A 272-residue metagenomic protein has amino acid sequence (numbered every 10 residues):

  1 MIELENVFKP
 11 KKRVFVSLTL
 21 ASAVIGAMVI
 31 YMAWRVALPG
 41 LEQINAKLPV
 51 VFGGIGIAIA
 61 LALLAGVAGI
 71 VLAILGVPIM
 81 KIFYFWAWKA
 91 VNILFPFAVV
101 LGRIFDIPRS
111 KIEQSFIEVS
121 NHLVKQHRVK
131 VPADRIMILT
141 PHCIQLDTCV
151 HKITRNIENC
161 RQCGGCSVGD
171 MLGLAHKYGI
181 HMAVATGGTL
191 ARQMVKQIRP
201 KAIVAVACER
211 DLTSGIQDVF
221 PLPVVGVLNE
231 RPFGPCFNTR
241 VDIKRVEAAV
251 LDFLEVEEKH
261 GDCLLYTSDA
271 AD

Functional and structural regions predicted by a protein language model:
E3-A23: Juxtamembrane interface helix immediately N-terminal to a transmembrane segment
T19-W34: Canonical alpha-helical transmembrane segments of integral membrane proteins
W34, L38, K47-G54, L61-G165: N-terminal, charge-rich interaction modules
W34-V50, A65-G69, L174, Y178-T186 (+1 more regions): Metallocofactor- and cofactor-centric catalytic cores in central/energy metabolism, strongly enriched
V100, V225-D262: Ser/Thr/Gly-rich flexible loops in soluble cytosolic domains mediating phosphotransfer, phosphorylation
E158, G215-P232: A short, gly/pro- and small-residue-rich
R199-K201: Proline-aspartate-enriched helix->loop->beta-strand connector
Y266-D272: Conserved small/polar residues in nucleotide/adenosyl-binding loops
